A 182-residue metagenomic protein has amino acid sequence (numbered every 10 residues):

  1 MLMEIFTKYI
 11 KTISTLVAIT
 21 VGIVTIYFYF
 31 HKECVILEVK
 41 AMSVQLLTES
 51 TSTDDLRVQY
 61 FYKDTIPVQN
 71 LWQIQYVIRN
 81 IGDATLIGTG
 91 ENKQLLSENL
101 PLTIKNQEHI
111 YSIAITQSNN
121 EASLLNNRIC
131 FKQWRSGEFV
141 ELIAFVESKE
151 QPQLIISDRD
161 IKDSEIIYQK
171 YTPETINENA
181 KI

Functional and structural regions predicted by a protein language model:
M3-V39, I182: Hydrophobic, helix-forming membrane-interacting segments
Q45-Q75: Short extracytoplasmic
K63-D64, I78-Q94: Asparagine-centered strand-capping/turn motif at beta-strand->loop junctions
I66-W72, N92-L96, W134-S136: Solvent-exposed loop and beta-edge segments used for protein-protein assembly and interaction
L71-Q75, N126, F139-E141: Intrinsic-disorder/low-complexity, polar/charged segments enriched in Ser/Thr/Lys/Arg/Asp/Glu/Gln
E91-S118: Solvent-exposed beta-hairpin/edge-strand motifs
N120-E138: Extracellular adhesion/glycan-binding regions together with long Ser/Thr- and acidic-residue-rich low-complexity tracts
K132-A180: Extended, hydrophilic extramembrane loops/domains of integral membrane proteins
